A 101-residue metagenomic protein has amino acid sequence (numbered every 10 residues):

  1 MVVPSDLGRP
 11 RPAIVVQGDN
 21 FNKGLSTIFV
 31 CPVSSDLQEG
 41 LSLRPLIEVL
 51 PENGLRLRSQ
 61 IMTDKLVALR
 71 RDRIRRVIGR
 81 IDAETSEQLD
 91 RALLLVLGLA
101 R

Functional and structural regions predicted by a protein language model:
M1-R101: Conserved functional hotspots at enzyme active or ligand-binding sites that engage polyanionic ligands
